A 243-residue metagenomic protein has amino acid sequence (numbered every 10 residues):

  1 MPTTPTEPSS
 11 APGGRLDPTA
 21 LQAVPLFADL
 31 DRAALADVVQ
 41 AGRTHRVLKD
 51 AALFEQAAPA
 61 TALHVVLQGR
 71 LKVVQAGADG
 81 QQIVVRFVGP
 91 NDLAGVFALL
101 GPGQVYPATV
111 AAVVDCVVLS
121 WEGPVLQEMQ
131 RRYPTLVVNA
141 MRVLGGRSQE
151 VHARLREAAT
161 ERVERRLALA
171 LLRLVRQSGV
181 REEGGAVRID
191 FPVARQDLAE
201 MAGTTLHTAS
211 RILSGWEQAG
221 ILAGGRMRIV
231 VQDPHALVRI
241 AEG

Functional and structural regions predicted by a protein language model:
P2-K49, A98-G101: Cyclic nucleotide-binding regulatory module and flanking cytosolic helices
L26, A51-V114: Cyclic nucleotide-binding regulatory domains
L30, V66, V88-G89, V113 (+3 more regions): A conserved hydrophobic position in a structured secondary element of the catalytic/binding core that shapes
L67, G145, L172-R176: Short, locally clustered residues in the helix-turn-helix/winged-helix DNA-binding domain
R86-Q149: Cyclic-nucleotide recognition modules
V163, L172-G243: Phosphate-/nucleic-acid-contacting segments
